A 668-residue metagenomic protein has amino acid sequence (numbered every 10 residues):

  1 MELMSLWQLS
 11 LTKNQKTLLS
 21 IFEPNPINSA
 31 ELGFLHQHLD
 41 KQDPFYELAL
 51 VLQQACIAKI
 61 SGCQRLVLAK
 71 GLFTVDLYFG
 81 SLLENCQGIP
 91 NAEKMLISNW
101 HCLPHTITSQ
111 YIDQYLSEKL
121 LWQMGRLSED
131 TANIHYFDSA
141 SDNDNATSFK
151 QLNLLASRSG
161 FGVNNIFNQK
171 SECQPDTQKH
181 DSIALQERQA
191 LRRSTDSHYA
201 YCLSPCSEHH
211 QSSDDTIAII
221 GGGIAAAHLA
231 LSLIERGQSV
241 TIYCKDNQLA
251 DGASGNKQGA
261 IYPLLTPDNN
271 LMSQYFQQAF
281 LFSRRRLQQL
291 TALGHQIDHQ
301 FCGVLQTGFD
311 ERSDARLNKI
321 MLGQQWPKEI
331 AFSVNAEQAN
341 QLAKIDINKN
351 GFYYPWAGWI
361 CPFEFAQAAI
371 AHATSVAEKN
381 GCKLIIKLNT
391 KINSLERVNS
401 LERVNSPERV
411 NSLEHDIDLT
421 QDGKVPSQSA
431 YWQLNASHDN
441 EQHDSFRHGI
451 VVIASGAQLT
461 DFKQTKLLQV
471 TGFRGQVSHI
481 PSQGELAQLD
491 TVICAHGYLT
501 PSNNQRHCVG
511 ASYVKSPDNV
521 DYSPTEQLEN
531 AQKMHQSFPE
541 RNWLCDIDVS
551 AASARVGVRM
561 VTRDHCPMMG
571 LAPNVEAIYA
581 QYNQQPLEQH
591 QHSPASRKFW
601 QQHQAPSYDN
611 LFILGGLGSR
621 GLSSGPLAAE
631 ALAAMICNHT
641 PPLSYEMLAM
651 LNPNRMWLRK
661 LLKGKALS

Functional and structural regions predicted by a protein language model:
H38-I89: S-adenosyl-L-methionine
D215-T241: N-terminal Rossmann-like FAD-binding beta1-loop-alpha1 element of flavoenzymes
E235-S254: Glycine-rich FAD pyrophosphate-binding loop
Q258-Q341: Dinucleotide-binding Rossmann-like beta1-alpha1 core, especially the glycine-rich loop that anchors the ADP
F352-E396, G423, Q428-Y431: Helical element adjacent to the flavin cofactor pocket in flavoenzyme catalytic cores
N393-E402, E414-S445: Conserved beta-strand-loop-beta-strand element in the redox core of flavoprotein oxidoreductases
R397, Q442-Q532, S537-S553: Flavin-dependent oxidoreductases
D546-S668: C-terminal catalytic lobe of FAD-dependent flavoproteins
